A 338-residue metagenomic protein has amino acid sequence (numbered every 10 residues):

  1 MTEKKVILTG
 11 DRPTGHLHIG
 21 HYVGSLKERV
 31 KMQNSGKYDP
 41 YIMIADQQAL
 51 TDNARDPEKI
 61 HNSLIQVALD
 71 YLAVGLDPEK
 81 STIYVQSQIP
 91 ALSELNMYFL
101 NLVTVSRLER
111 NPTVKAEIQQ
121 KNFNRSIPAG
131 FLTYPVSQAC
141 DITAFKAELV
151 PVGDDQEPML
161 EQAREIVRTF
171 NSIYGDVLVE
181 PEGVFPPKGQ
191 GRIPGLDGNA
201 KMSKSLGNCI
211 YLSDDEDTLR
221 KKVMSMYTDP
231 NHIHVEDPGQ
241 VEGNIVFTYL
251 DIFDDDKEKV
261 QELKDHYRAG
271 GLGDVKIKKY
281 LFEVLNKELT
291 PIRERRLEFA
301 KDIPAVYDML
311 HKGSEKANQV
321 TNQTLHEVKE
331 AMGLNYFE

Functional and structural regions predicted by a protein language model:
T2-C140, R293, L297: N-terminal Rossmann-like or analogous alpha/beta NTP/dinucleotide-binding catalytic cores that position adenine
K5, G10, G15, R125 (+5 more regions): Short, flexible coil/turn micro-motifs enriched in small/turn-prone residues
R12, Q48-A49, F145-V150, G207 (+1 more regions): A broad detector of the eukaryotic-type serine/threonine protein kinase catalytic domain
L17-L26, Y41, R55-S63, E79 (+6 more regions): Structured ligand/cofactor/substrate-binding pocket environments in proteins
A68, G75, V103-R107, A147 (+2 more regions): A generic secondary-structure signal for well-formed alpha-helical elements
V105-E109, A144-P151, D254-L263, R293: Short helix-capping/linker segments at secondary-structure and domain boundaries
P158, R164-E338: Conserved nucleotide- and phosphate/pyrophosphate-binding catalytic cores in adenylate/nucleotidyl-handling enzymes
